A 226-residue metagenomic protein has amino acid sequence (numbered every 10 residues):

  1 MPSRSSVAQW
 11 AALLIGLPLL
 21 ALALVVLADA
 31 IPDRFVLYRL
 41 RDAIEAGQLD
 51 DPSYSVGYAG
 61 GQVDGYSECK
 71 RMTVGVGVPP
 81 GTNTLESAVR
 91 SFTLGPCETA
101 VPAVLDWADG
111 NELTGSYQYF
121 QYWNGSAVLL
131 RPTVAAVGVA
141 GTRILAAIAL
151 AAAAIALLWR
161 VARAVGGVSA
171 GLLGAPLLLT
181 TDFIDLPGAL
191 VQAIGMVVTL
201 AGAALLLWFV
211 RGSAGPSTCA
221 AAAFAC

Functional and structural regions predicted by a protein language model:
M1-A30, S217: Start-transfer (signal-anchor) and selected internal transmembrane alpha helices of multi-pass inner/ER membrane
L27-Q48: Alpha-helical transmembrane signal-anchor/signal-peptide segments
Q48-Y119: Interfacial juxtamembrane loops and adjacent helix segments that form the catalytic/substrate-binding surfaces
S116-W123, L129: Extended, hydrophilic extramembrane loops/domains of integral membrane proteins
W123, L177-S213: Membrane-interface micro-motifs in multi-pass membrane enzymes
V128-A146: Juxtamembrane segments of multi-pass membrane glycosylation machinery that transfer sugars from lipid-linked donors
A147-V168: Transmembrane-helix motifs of polytopic, lipid-linked glycan transferases
S169-G174, L205-C226: Short hydrophobic alpha-helices at membrane interfaces in multi-pass membrane enzymes
